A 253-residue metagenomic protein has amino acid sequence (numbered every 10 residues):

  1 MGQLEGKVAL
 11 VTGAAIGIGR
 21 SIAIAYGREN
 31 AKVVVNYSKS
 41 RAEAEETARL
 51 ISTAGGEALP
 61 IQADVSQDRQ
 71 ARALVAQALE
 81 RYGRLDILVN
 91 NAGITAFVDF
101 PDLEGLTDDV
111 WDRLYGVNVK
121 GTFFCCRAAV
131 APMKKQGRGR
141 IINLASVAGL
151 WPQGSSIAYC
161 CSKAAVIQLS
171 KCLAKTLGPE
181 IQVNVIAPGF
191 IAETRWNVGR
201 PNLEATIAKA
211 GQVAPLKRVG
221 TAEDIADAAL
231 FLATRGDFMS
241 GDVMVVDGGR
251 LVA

Functional and structural regions predicted by a protein language model:
Q3, R138, G178, R218-V246 (+1 more regions): C-terminal substrate-recognition "lid" of short-chain dehydrogenase/reductases
V8, A15-I16: Conserved glycine-rich cofactor-binding loop
R72, T95-D112, K135, S155-A158 (+1 more regions): Conserved mid-core segment of classical short-chain dehydrogenase/reductases
E104-F123, R138, I142, V166 (+1 more regions): Catalytic Tyr-X3-Lys loop
C126, S162, S170: Active-site helix of classical SDR
A131, A174-P179: Alpha-helical segment proximal to the catalytic Tyr-Lys
S146: Residue(s) in the substrate-gating loop at a strand-loop-helix junction that position the organic substrate next
A187-A214: A glycine/serine/threonine-rich, flexible loop-to-helix segment that serves as the NAD(P) cofactor-binding "lid"
